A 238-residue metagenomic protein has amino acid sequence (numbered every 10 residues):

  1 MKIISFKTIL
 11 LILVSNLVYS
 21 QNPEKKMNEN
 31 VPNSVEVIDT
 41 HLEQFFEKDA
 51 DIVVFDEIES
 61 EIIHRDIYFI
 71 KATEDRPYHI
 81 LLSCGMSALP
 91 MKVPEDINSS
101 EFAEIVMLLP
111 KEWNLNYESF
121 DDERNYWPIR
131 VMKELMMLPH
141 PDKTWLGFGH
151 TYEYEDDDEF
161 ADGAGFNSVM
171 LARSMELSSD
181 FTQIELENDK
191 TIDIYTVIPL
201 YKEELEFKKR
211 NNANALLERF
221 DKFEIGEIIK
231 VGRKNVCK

Functional and structural regions predicted by a protein language model:
M1-N22: Bacterial Sec-dependent N-terminal signal peptides
Q21-K92, S100, L108-K238: Acidic, proline/glycine-rich low-complexity IDRs
